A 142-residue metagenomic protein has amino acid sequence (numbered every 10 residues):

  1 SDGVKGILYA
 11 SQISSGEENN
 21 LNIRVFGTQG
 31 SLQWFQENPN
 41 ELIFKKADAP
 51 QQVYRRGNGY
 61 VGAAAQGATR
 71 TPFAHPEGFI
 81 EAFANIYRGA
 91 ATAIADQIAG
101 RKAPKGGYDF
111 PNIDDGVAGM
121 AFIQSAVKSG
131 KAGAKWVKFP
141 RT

Functional and structural regions predicted by a protein language model:
S1-D2, Q29-F110, D114: C-terminal glycine/acidic-rich active-site capping loop/insertion
S1-N20, R24, D114: Rossmann-like dinucleotide-binding domain that binds NAD(P)(H)
Y9, F35-Q36, F139-P140: Short linear motifs in exposed loops
E17, Q33, G119: Short catalytic/ligand-binding loop motif for oxyanion handling, primarily in non-cytosolic enzymes, centered on
V117-G130: C-terminal hydrophobic helical "lid"/dimerization subdomain of Rossmann-like NAD(P)H-dependent oxidoreductases
K128-T142: C-terminal capping/lid region of NAD(P)-dependent oxidoreductase domains
